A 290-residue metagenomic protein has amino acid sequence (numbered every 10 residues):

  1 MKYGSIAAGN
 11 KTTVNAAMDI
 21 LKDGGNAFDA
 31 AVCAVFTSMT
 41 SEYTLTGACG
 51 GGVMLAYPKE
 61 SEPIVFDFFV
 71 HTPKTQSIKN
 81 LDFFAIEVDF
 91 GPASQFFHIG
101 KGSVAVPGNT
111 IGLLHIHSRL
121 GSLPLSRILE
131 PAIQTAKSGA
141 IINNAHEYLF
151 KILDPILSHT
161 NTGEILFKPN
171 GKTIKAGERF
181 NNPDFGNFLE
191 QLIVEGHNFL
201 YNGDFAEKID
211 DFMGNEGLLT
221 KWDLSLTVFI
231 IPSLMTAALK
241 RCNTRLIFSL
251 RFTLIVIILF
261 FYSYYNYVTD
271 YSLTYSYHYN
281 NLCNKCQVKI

Functional and structural regions predicted by a protein language model:
M1-N15, D19, A27-E195, L200-N202 (+1 more regions): Noncatalytic scaffold domains of N-terminal-nucleophile
T12-N15, S263, I290: Helix-start/capping segments and mature chain N-termini
G91, R245, S249-V256, S263: Internal alpha/beta scaffold segment
V228-I231, M235, I247, I255-I258 (+2 more regions): Short hydrophobic transmembrane-like helices used for membrane targeting/insertion
M235, N280-N284: Short, low-complexity, intrinsically disordered N-terminal modules that encode targeting/processing signals
C242, C283-C286: Cysteine-centered motifs
C242, V256-I258, Y265-L273, Y279: Short terminal hydrophobic/aromatic SLiMs and anchors at protein ends
